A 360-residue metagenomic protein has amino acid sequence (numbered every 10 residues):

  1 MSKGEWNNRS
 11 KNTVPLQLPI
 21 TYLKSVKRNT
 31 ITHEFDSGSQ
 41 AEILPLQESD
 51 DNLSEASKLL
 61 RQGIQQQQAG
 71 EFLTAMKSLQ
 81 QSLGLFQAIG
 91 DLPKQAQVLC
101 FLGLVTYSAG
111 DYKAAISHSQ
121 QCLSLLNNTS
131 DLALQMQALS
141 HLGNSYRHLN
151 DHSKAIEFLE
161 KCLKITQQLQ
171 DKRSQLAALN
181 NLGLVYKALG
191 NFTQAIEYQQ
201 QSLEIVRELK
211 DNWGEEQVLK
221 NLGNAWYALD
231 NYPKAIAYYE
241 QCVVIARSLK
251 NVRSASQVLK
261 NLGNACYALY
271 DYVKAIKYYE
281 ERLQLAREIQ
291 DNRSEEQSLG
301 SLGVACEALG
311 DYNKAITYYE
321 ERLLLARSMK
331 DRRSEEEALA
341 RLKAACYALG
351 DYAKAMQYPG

Functional and structural regions predicted by a protein language model:
M1-D111, L123-S124, A353, Q357-G360: Flexible inter-repeat linkers and adjacent short helices within tandem amphipathic alpha-helical repeat scaffolds
E48-D50, A69, A88-D91, L125-D131 (+6 more regions): Short coil/turn linkers that connect adjacent helices within long alpha-helical scaffolds, especially alpha-solenoid
S57-Q68, K94-S108, A133-N150, L159 (+8 more regions): Conserved alpha-helical positions within TPR/SEL1-like repeat arrays
S78, S248-N251, A268, V273 (+4 more regions): Long, mixed-charge, low-complexity intrinsically disordered regions
I316-K330, E336-G360: TPR/TPR-like (Sel1-like) alpha-helical repeat modules
